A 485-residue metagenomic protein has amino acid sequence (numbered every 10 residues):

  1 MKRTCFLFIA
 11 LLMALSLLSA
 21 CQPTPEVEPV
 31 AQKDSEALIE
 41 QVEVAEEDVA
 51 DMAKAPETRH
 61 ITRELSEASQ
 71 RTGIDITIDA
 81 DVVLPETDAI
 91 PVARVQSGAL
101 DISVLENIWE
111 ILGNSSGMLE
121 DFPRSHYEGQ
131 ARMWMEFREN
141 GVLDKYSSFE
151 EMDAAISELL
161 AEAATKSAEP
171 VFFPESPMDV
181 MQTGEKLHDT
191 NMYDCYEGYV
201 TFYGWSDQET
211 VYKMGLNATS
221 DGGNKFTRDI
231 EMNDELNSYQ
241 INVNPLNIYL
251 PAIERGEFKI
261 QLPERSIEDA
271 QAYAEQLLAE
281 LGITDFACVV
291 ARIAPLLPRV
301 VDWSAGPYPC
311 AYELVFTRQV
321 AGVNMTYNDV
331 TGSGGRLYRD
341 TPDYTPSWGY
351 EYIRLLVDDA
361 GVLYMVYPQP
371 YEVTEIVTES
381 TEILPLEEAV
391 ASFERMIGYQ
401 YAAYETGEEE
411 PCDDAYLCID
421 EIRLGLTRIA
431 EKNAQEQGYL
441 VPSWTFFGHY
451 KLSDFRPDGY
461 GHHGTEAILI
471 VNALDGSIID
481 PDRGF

Functional and structural regions predicted by a protein language model:
M1-F8: Bacterial N-terminal signal peptides that target proteins for export
S16-A20: C-terminal motif of bacterial Sec signal peptides marking the signal peptidase cleavage site
C21-Y344: Preferential activation on post-signal-peptide N-terminal prodomains/segments of secreted or lumenal proteins
E28-D34, L38-E43, D48, L426-F485: Activation/maturation switch segments at domain boundaries
K213-E235, Y239, Y327-Y367, D454-F485: A short, surface-exposed beta-strand/turn
S266, L384-E388, T465: Secondary-structure junction/capping motif
Q271-R456: Segments that shape or occlude catalytic/ligand-binding pockets
